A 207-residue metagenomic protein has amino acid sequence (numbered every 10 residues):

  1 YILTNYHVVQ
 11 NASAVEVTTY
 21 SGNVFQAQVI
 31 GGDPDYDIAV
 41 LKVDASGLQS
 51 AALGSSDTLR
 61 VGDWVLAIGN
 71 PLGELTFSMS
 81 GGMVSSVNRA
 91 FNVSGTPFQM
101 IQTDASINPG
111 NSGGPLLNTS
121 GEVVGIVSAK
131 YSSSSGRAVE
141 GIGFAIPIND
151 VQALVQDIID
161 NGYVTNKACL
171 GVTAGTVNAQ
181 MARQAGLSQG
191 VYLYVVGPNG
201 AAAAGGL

Functional and structural regions predicted by a protein language model:
Y1-Q189, Y194-N199: Serine-dependent protease modules
A202-L207: Short, intrinsically disordered, charge-balanced linker/junction segments flanking boundaries in proteins
